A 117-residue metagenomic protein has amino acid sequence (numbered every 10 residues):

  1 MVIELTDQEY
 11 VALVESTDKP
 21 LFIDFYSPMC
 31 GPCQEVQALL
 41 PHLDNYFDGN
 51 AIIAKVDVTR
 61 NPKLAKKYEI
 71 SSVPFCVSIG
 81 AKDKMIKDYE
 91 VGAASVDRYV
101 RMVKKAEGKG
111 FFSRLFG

Functional and structural regions predicted by a protein language model:
V2-T6, F25, Q37-K63, A93: Thiol-based oxidoreductase modules, predominantly thioredoxin-like and allied folds used for disulfide exchange
I3-P20: A short beta-strand-turn-helix
V11, P62-A65: Short hydrophobic/charged patches on amphipathic alpha-helices used for structural packing and interfaces
D18, Y26-M29, S72: Short pre-active-site segment immediately N-terminal to redox-active cysteine/selenocysteine motifs in thiol-based
M29-V36: Short, thiol/selenol-centered motifs that function as redox-active sites or metal-ligating centers
K67-S71: A short glycine-leucine-enriched loop at secondary-structure breakpoints that most characteristically corresponds
S72, V77-F116: Non-catalytic, surface beta->alpha helical segment in thiol-disulfide oxidoreductase systems
